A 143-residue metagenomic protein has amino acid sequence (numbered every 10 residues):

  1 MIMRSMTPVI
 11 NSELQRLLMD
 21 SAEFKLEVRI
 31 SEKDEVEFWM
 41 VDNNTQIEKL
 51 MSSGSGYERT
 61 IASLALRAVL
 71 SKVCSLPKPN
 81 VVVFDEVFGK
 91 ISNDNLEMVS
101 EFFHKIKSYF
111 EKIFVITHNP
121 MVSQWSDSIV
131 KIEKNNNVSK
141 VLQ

Functional and structural regions predicted by a protein language model:
M1-Q143: Terminal ABC-like ATPase head and other globular end-domains that cap long coiled-coil arms in SMC/Rad50/SbcC-family
